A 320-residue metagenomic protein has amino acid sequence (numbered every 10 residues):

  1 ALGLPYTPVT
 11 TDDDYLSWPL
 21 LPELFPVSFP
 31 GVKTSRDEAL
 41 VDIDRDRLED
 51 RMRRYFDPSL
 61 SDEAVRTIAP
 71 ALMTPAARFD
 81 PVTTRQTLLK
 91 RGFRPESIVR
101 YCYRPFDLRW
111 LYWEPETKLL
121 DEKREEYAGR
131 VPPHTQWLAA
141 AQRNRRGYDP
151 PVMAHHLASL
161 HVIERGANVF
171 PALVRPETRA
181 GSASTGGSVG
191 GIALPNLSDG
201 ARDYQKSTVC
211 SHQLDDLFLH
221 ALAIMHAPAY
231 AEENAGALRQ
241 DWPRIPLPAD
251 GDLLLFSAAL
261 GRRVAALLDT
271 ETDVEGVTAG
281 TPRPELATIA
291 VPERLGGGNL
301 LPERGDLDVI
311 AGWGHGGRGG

Functional and structural regions predicted by a protein language model:
A1-G320: Sequence-level detector for compositionally biased, low-complexity segments
